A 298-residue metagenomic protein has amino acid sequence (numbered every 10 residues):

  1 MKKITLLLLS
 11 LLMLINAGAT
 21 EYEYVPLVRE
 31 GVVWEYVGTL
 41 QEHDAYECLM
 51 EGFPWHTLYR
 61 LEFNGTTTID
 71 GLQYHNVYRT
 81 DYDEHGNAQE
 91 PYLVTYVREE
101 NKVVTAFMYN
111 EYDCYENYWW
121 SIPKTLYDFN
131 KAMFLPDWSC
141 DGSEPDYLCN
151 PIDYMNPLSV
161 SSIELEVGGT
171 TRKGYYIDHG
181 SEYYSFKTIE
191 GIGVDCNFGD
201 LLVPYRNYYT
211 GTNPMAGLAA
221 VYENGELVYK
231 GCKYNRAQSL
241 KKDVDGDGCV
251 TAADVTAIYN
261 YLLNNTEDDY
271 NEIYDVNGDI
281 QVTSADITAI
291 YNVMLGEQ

Functional and structural regions predicted by a protein language model:
I4, A19, V94, V104 (+6 more regions): Intrinsically disordered/low-complexity terminal segments and short unstructured peptides
I4-N16: Sec-dependent N-terminal signal peptides
T5-L8, G174, D254: Intrinsically disordered, low-complexity repeat segments enriched in small/polar residues
L7, G18, I163-E166, T170 (+4 more regions): Compositionally biased, intrinsically disordered low-complexity segments
G18-T20, M133, V221, A253-D254 (+2 more regions): Intrinsic disorder/low-complexity segments
T20-A237: Conserved functional acidic sites
N235-Q298: Cellulosome-associated attachment modules in secreted, modular CAZymes
